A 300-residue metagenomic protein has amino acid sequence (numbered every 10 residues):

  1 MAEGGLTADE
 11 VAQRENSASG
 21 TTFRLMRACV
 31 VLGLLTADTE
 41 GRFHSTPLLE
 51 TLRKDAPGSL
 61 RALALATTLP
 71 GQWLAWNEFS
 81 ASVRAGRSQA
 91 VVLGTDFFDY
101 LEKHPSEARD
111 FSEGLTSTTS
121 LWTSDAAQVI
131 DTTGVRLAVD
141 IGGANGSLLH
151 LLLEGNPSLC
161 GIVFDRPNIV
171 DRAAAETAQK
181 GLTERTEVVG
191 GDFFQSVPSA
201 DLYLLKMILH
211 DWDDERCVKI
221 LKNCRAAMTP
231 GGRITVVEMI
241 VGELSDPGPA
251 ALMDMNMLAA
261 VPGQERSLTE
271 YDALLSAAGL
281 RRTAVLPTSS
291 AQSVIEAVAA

Functional and structural regions predicted by a protein language model:
M1-A37, T132-A300: Alpha-helical subdomain
A2-G5, Q13-R14, S19-R136: Conserved Class I S-adenosyl-L-methionine-dependent methyltransferase catalytic core
